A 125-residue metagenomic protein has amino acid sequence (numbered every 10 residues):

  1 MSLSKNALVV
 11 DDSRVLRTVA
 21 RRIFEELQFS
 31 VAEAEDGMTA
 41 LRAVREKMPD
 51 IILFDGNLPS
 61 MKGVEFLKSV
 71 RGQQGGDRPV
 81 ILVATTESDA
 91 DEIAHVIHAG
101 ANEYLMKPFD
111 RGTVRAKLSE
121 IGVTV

Functional and structural regions predicted by a protein language model:
T18-E26: Charged docking surfaces used in two-component/phosphorelay signaling
Q28-E35, A43: Short hydrophobic/Thr-rich beta-strand motif most characteristic of the beta2 strand and flanking loop of CheY-like
R42, V64-D77: Short amphipathic alpha-helix used as the core "switch/output" element in two-component signaling
E65, S88-E103, A116: Alpha4 helix (beta4-alpha4-beta5 surface) of REC/receiver domains from two-component response regulators
F109-L118: C-terminal output helix
